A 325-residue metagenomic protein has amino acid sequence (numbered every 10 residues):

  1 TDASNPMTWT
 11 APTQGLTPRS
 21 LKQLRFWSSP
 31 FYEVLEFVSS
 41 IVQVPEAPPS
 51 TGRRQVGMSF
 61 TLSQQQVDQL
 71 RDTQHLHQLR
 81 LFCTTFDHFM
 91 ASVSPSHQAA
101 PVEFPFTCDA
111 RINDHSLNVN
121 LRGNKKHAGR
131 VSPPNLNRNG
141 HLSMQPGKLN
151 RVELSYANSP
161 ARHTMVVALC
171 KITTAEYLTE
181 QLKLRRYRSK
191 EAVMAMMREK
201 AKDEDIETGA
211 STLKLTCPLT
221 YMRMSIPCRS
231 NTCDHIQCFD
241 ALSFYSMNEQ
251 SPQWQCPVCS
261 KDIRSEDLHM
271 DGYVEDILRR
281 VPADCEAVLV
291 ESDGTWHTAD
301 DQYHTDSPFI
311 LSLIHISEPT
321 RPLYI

Functional and structural regions predicted by a protein language model:
T1-D109, H115-R122, P134-N137, A157-T216: Beta-strand-rich recognition domains
S92, V119-R122, R162-V167, Y177-E180 (+4 more regions): Intrinsically disordered, low-complexity regions enriched in proline, serine, glycine and charged residues
R111-N113, L117-S132, N231-T232, Y245: Charged, surface-exposed interaction regions in soluble eukaryotic proteins
V131-L142, L242-F244: Exposed aromatic-hydrophobic patches
M144-Y156: Noncatalytic modules at the cell exterior or secretory-pathway interfaces, chiefly beta-strand-rich lectin/adhesion
S211, L215-T232, I236-G272: RING-type zinc-finger domain of E3 ubiquitin ligases
S260-L313: C-terminal flanking segment of RING-like E3 ligase catalytic modules
I314-I325: Single conserved hydrophobic/aromatic residue that forms the stacking wall/gate of nucleotide- or nucleobase-binding
